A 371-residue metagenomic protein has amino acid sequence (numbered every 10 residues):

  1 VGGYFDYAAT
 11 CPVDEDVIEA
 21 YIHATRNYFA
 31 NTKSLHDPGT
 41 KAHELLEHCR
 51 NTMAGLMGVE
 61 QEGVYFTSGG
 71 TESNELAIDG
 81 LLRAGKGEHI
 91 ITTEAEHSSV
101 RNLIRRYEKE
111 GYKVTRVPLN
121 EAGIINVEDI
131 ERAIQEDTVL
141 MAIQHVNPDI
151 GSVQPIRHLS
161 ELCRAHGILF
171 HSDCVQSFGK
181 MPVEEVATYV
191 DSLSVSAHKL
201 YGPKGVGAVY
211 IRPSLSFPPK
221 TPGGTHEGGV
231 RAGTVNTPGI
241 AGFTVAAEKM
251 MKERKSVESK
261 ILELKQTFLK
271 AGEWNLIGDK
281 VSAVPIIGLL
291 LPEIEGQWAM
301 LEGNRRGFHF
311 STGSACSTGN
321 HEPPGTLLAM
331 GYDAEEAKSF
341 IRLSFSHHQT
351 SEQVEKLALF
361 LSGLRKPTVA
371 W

Functional and structural regions predicted by a protein language model:
V1-W371: Pyridoxal 5′-phosphate
